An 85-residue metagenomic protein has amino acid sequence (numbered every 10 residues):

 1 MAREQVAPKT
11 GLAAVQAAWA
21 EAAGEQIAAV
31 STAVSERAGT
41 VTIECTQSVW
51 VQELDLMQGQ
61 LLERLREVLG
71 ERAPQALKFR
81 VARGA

Functional and structural regions predicted by a protein language model:
M1-E21, A29-A38, E71-A85: N-terminal presequence-like segments and adjacent domain-start helices
W19, A28, T46-S48, R66: Short, functionally important structural connectors and interaction interfaces within domains
E25: Single-stranded RNA-binding regions, centering on S1/OB-family and related RNA-binding modules
A38-Q58: A short interface-forming secondary-structure element
V51-A73: Short, non-transmembrane amphipathic alpha-helical segments
